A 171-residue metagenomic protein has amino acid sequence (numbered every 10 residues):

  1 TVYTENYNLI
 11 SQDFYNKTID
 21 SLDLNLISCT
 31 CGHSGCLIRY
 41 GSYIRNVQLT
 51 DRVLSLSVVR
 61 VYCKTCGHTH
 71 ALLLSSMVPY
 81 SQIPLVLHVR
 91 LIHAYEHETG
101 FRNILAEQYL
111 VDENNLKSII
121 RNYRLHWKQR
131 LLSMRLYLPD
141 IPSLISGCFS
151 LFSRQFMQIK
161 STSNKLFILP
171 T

Functional and structural regions predicted by a protein language model:
T1-M77: Short, conserved DNA-binding cores of transcription-related domains
Y3, I10-S11, C36-R39, L105 (+4 more regions): A general marker of short, structured functional hotspots
E5, L9, N16-K17, S42-R45 (+5 more regions): Intrinsically disordered, low-complexity regions enriched in small/polar residues
G67-S153: Short, positively charged, Gly/Tyr-enriched micro-motifs that form contact patches at catalytic or ligand/partner
P142-T171: C-terminal, charged low-complexity interaction regions
